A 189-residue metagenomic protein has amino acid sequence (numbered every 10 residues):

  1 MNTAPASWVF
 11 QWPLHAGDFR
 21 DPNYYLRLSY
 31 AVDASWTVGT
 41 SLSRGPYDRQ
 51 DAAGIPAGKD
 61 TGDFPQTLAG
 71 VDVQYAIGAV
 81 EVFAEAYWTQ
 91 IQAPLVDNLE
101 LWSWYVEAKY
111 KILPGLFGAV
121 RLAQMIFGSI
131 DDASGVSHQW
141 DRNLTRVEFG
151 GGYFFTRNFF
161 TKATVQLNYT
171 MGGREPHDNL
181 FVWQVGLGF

Functional and structural regions predicted by a protein language model:
M1-G45: Aromatic- and glycine-enriched pocket-lining scaffold segments that form the walls of small-molecule binding clefts
V32, W36-F189: Outer-membrane beta-barrel pore domains
